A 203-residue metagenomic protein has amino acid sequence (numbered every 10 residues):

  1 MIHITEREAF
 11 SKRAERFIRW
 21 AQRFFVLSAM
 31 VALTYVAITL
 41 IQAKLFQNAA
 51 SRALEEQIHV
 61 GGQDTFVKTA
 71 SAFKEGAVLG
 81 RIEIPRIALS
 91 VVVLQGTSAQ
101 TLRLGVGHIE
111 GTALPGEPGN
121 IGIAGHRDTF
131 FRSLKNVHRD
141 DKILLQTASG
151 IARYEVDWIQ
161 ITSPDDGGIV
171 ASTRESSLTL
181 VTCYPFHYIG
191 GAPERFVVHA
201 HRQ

Functional and structural regions predicted by a protein language model:
I2, R13-Q203: Solvent-exposed, non-transmembrane regions of membrane-associated and secreted proteins
I2-E8: N-terminal low-complexity, intrinsically disordered tails enriched in Ser/Pro/Gly and acidic/polar residues
